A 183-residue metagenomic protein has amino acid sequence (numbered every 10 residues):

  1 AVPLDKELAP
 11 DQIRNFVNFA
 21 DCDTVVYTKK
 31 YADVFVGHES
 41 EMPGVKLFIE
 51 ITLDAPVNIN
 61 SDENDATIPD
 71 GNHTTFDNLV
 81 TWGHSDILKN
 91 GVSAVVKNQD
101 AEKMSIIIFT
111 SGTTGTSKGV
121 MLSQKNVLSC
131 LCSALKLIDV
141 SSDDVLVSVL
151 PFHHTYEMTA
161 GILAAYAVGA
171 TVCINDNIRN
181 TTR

Functional and structural regions predicted by a protein language model:
A1-T81: Structural core segment of the AMP-binding/adenylate-forming
V2-P3, T24-V26, V120, V147-S148 (+1 more regions): Short catalytic-loop micro-motif centered on adjacent basic/acidic residues
L8-Q12, S123, N177: Short loop/turn segments at beta->alpha junctions
C22, T116, A170: Short glycine/serine/threonine/alanine-rich loop segments
E50, H73-F109, T116, D139-V145: Conserved pre-ATP/AMP-binding loop-to-beta segment of ANL
S105-L131: Conserved AMP-binding A3 loop
L128-V145, F152-R183: Conserved AMP-binding/adenylation subdomain of ANL enzymes
